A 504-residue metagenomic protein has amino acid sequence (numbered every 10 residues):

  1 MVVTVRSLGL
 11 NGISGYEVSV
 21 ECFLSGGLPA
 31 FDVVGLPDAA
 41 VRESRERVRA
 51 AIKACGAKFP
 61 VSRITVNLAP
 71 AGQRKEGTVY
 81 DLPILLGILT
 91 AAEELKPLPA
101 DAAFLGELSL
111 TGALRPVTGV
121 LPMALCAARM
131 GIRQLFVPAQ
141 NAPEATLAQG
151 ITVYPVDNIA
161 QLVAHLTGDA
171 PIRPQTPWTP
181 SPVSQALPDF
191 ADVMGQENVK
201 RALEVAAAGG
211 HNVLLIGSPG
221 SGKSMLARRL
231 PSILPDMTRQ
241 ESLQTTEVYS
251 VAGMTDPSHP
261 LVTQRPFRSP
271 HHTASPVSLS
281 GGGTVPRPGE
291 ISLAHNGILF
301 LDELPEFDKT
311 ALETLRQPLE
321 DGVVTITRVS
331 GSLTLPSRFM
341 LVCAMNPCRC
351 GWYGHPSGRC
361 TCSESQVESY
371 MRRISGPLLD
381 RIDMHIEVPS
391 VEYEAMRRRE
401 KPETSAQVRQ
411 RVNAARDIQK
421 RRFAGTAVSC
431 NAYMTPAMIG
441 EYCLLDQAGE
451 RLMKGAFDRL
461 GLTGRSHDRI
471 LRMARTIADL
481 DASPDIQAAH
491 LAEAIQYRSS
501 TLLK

Functional and structural regions predicted by a protein language model:
M1-L214, S218-M225, T327, H467 (+2 more regions): Peripheral, non-AAA+ core regions of ATP-driven protein-machinery
V18-L24, L279, D383-I386: Short beta-strand elements
V34-R45, K58-P60, N67-G77, V285-P286 (+1 more regions): Basic, amphipathic alpha-helical bundle interface domains used for macromolecular binding and assembly
T111, L301-D308, G351: Catalytic P-loop NTPase motifs of RecA-like helicase/translocase cores
E204, L261, P266, P276-L299 (+1 more regions): Conserved alpha-helical scaffold flanking the Walker A/P-loop in AAA+ ATPase domains
L215-D256: Walker A/P-loop
Q240, Q244-L279: Clamp-loader machinery-focused feature within the broader ASCE/P-loop NTPase space
N296, D302-E303, T314: Walker B catalytic acidic pair
